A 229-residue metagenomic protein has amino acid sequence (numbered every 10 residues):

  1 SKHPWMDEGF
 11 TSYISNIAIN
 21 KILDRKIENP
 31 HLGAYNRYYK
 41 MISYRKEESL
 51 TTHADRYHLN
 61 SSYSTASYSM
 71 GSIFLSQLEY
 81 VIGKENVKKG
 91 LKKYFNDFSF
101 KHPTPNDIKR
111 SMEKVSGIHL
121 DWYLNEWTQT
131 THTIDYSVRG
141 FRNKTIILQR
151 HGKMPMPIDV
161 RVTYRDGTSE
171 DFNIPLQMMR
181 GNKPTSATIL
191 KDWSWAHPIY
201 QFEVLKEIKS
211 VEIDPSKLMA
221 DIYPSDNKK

Functional and structural regions predicted by a protein language model:
S1-H151, P155, T168: Hydrophobic alpha-helical and helix-loop surface patches within well-folded domains that function as non-catalytic
K2-E8, G90-K93, D159-V162, N173-L176 (+1 more regions): Composition- and surface-driven signal marking solvent-exposed, interaction-prone regions in large proteins
L91-F98, I199-Q201, A220-I222: Compositionally biased, low-hydrophobicity segments enriched in charged and small polar residues
L120-D121, I134, F141-P198, E203-P215: Beta-strand-rich binding/interaction modules
P215-D226: Short acidic/polar inter-strand loop motif in beta-rich domains
